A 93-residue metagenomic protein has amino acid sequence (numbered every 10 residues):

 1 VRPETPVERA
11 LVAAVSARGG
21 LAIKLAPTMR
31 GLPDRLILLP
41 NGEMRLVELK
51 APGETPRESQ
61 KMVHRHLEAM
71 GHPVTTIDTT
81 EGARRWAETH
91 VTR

Functional and structural regions predicted by a protein language model:
V1-R93: Catalytic phosphate/metal-binding cores of nucleic-acid and nucleotide-processing enzymes, i.e., regions that mediate
